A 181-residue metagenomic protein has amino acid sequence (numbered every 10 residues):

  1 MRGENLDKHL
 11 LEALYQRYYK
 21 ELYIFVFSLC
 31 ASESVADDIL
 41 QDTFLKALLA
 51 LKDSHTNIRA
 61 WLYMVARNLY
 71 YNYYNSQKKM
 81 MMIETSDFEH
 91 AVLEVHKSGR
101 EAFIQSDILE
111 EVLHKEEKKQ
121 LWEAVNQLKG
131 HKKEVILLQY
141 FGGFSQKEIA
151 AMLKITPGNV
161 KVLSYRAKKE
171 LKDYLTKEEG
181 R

Functional and structural regions predicted by a protein language model:
M1-I24, S28, S34: A short, charge-rich alpha-helical start-of-domain segment used by transcription regulators
L14, Y18, L22, T43 (+3 more regions): Residue-level preference for hydrophobic side chains embedded in well-ordered alpha helices
Y19, Y23, F44, K129 (+2 more regions): C-terminal flanking helix
I24, D38-L45, L49, T56-N68: Structural recognition of an alpha-helix C-terminal capping motif at a helix-to-coil junction
R67-T85: Arg/Lys-rich amphipathic alpha helix in sigma70-family domain 2
M80-H114: Internal acidic/polar
V135-Q139: A short pre-motif secondary-structure segment
K147, A151-K177: DNA-recognition helix of helix-turn-helix
